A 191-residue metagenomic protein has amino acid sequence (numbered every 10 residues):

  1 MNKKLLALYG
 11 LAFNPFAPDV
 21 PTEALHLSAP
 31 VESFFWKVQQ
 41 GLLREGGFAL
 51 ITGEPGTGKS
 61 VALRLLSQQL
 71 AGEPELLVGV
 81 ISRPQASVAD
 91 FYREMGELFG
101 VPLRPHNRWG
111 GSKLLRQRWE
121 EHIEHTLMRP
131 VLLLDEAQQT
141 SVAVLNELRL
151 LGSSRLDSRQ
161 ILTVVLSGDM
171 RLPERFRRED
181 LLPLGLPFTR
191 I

Functional and structural regions predicted by a protein language model:
M1-E45: A short, basic N-terminal segment
L6, S87-D90, P102-E147, L156-Q160: Mid-core helix/loop region of P-loop NTP-binding domains shared across ATPases and GTPases
L11-P18, A86-P105: Conserved NTP-binding/hydrolysis module of P-loop NTPases
G46-L65: Walker A/P-loop nucleotide-binding motif
F48-T52, G79-V80, L133: Short hydrophobic/aromatic beta-strand immediately N-terminal to the Walker A/P-loop
E54-P55, E136, L166-R171: A short beta-strand-to-loop transition that corresponds to the Sensor-1 phosphate-sensing loop of AAA+ P-loop ATPases
S67-Q69, L172-F188: Short regulatory helix/loop adjacent to the ATP-binding pocket of P-loop NTPases
Q69-E97: AAA+/P-loop NTPase substrate/partner-engagement loops
